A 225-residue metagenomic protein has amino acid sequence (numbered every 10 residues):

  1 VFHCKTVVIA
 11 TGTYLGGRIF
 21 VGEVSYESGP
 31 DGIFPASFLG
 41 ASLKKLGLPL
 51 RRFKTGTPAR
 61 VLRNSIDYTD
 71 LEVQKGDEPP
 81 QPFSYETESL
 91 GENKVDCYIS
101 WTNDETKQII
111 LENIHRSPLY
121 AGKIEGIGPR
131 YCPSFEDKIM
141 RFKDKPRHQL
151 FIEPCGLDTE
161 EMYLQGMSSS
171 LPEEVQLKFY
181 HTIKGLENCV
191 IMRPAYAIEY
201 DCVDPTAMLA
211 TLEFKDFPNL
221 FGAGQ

Functional and structural regions predicted by a protein language model:
V1-T6: Core beta-strand elements of the Rossmann-like FAD/NAD(P) dinucleotide-binding domain in flavoenzyme oxidoreductases
I9-L62, I183: Glycine-rich loop(s) and the adjacent beta-strand/alpha-helix scaffold that form part
A10-T13, T102, P154-C155, L171 (+2 more regions): Fold-independent oxyanion-binding glycine-rich loops and adjacent beta-strand/coil segments at enzyme active sites
G17-V21, T87-G91, P154-E161, F217-Q225: Short acidic (Asp/Glu) and glycine-rich catalytic loops that position anionic groups and cofactors
V21, I66, L212: Short clusters of hydrophobic/aromatic residues that line enzyme substrate/ligand-binding pockets
G40-L177: An anion/pyrophosphate-binding glycine-rich loop and adjacent beta-alpha core in soluble alpha-beta enzymes
Y163-G224: A glycine-rich dinucleotide-binding beta-alpha-beta segment and adjacent secondary-structure elements that constitute
